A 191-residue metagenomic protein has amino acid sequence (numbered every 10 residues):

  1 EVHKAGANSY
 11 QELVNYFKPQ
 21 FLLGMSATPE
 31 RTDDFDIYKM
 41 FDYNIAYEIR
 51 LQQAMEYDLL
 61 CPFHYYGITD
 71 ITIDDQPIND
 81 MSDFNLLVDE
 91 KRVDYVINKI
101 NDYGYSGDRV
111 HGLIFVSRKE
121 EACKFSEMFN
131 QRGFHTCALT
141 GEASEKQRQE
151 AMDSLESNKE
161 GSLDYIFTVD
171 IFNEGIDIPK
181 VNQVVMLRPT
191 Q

Functional and structural regions predicted by a protein language model:
E1-K4, E12, E174, M186: Residues immediately C-terminal
H3-Y65: Post-DEXD/H (motif II) to motif III coupling segment of the RecA-like Helicase ATP-binding lobe
K18-F21, N44, L60-F63, R132-H135 (+2 more regions): Short glycine-/polar-rich loops that comprise or flank the Walker A/P-loop and associated switch/sensor motifs
M25-P29, R118, V169-I171: A short beta-strand-to-loop transition that corresponds to the Sensor-1 phosphate-sensing loop of AAA+ P-loop ATPases
R31-F35, D74-Q76, I176-D177: Switch/connector loops and helix/strand junctions flanking conserved nucleotide-binding motifs in nucleotide-processing
N44-V116: Conserved interdomain linker/interface between the two RecA-like ATPase lobes of SF2 helicase motors
L113, E121-N173: Conserved helicase ATPase core of P-loop NTP-dependent helicases/translocases
D164-P189: A short beta-strand element within the Helicase C-terminal
